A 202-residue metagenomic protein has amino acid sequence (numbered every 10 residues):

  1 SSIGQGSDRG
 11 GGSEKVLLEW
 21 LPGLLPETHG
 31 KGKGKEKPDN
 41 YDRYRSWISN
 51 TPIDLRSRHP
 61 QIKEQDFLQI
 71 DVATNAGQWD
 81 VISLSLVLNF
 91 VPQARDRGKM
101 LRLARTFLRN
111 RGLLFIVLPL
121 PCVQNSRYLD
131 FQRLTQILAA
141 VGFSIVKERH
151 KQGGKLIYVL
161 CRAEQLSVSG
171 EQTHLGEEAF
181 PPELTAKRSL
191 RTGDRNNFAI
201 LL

Functional and structural regions predicted by a protein language model:
S1-P26, F198: Class I SAM-dependent methyltransferase Rossmann-like catalytic core, especially the SAM/SAH-binding loop
E14-P26, G34-W47: Conserved SAM-binding loop of SAM-dependent methyltransferases across substrates and taxa, primarily the Class I
K35-D39, R58-Q61, F90-V91, C122-S126 (+2 more regions): Eukaryotic short linear interaction motifs
K35-W79, S83, P92-R95: Adenosine-cofactor binding site in Rossmann-like domains, unifying the SAM/SAH pocket of S-adenosylmethionine-dependent
L86: Catalytic phosphate/metal-binding cores of nucleic-acid and nucleotide-processing enzymes, i.e., regions that mediate
R95-L113: A short glycine-rich, Lys/Arg-flanked "PGG" loop and its adjoining helix->strand segment in the class I
Q124-L202: Class I S-adenosyl-L-methionine
